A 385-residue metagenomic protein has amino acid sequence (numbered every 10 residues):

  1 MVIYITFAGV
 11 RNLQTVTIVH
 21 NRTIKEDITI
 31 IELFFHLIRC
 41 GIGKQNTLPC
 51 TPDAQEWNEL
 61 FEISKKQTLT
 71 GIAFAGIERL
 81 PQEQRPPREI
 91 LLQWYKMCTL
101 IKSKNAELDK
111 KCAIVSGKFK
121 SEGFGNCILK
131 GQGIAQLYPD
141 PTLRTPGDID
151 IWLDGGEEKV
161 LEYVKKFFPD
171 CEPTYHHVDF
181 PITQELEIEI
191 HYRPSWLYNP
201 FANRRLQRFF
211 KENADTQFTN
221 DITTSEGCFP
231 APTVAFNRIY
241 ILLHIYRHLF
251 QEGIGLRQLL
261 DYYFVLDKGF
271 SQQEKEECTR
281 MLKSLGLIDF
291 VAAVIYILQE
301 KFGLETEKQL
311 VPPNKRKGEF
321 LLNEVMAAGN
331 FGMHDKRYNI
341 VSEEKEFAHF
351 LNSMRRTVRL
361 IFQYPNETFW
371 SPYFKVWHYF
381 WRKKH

Functional and structural regions predicted by a protein language model:
I3-T6: Short, positively charged and aromatic/hydrophobic N-terminal segments
Q14-G147, W152-H385: Conserved NTP-donor binding/palm subdomain of two-metal-ion nucleotidyltransferases/polymerases, i.e., the charged
